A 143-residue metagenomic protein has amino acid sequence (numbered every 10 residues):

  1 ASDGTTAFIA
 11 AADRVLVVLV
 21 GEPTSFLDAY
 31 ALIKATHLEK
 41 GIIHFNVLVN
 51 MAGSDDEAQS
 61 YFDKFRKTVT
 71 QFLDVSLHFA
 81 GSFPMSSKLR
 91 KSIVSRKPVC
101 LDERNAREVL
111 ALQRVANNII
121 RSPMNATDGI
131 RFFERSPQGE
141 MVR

Functional and structural regions predicted by a protein language model:
A1-G81: Conserved catalytic-core segment of NTP-binding enzymes
G4, I33, S86, S92 (+1 more regions): Surface-exposed loop/turn and secondary-structure junction residues enriched for glycine/proline
D63, K67, S87, L110-Q113: A generic structural signal for well-ordered alpha-helical surface patches
F72-P98, L112: Beta-strand-loop-alpha "switch" segments that mediate conformational coupling across diverse proteins
V94-R143: NTP-binding/hydrolysis catalytic cores, primarily Walker-type P-loop NTPases
